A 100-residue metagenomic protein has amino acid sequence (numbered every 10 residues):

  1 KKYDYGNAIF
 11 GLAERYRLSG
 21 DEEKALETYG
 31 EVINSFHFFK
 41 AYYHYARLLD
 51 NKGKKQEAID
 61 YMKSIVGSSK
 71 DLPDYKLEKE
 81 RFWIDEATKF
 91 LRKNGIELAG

Functional and structural regions predicted by a protein language model:
K1-K2, G30-F36, G67-D74: Solenoid-like repeat scaffolds
K2-F10, F36-Y43, K76-K79, W83: Generic helix N-cap/helix-start motif at coil->alpha-helix transitions
E14, R47-L48: Residue-level recognition of tetratricopeptide repeat
L26-Y29, N34-H44, N51: Intrinsically disordered, low-complexity segments enriched in Gly and acidic/Ser/Thr residues that form flexible
D60-G100: Terminal, low-structured helical/coil segments at or just beyond the last alpha-helical repeat
